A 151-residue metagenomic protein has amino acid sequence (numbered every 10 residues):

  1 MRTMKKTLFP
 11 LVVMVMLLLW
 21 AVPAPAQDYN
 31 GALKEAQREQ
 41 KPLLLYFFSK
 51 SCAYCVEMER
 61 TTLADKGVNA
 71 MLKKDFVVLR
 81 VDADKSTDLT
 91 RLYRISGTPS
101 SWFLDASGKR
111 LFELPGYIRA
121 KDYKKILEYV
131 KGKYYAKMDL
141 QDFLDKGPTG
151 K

Functional and structural regions predicted by a protein language model:
R2-V12: Bacterial N-terminal signal peptides that target proteins for export
A24-E39, G132-A136, Q141-K151: N-terminal leader/targeting and pre-domain segments
G31-A64: Local sequence-structure signature of Cys/Sec-based thiol-disulfide redox active-site neighborhoods
E39-L43, K74-L79, A106-R110: Loop/turn elements at helix/coil->beta-strand transitions in domains of secreted/extracellular proteins
P42, Y93-W102: Structural micro-motif
D65-T87: Thiol-based oxidoreductase modules, predominantly thioredoxin-like and allied folds used for disulfide exchange
W102-K137: Non-catalytic, surface beta->alpha helical segment in thiol-disulfide oxidoreductase systems
